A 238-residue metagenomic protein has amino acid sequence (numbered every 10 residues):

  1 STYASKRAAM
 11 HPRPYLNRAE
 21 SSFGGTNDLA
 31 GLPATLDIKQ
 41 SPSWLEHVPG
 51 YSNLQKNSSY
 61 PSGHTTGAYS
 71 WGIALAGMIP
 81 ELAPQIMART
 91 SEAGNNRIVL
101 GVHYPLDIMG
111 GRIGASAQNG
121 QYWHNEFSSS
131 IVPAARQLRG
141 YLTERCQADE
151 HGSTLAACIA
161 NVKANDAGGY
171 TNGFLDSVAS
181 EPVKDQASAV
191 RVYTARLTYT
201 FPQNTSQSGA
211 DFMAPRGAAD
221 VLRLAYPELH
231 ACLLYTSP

Functional and structural regions predicted by a protein language model:
S1-P12, L16-A19: Phosphate-/polyanion-interacting regions in eukaryotic proteins
H11, A19-D211: Membrane-embedded catalytic cores of phosphoryl/pyrophosphoryl-handling enzymes
Y235-P238: Conserved small/polar residues in nucleotide/adenosyl-binding loops
